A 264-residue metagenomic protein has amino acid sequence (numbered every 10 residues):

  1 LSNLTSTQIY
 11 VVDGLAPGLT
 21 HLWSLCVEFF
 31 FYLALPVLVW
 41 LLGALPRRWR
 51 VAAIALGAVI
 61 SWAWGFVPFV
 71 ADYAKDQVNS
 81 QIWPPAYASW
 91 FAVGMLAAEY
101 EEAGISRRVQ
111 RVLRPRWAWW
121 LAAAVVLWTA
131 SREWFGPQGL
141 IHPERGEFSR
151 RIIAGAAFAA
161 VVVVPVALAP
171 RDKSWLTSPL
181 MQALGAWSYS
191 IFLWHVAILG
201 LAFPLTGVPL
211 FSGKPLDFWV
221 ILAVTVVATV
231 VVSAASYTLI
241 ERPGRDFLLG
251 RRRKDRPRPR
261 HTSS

Functional and structural regions predicted by a protein language model:
L1-G14: Extracytosolic (periplasmic/ER-lumenal) interhelical loops and adjacent juxtamembrane/interface segments of multi-pass
V11-W23, E28: Catalytic-site signature segments of enzymes, centered on catalytic residues
G14-L19, V70-Q81, I141-G146: Membrane-interface helix caps and helix-loop-helix hairpins in membrane proteins
S24-L41, G57-V109, R151-K173, V226-E241: Specific transmembrane alpha-helix
L45-A55, R107-W120, D217-F218: Membrane-interfacial entry segments at the cytosolic side of transmembrane helices
W49-F69, W119-W128: Small-polar-interrupted transmembrane alpha-helices in polytopic inner-membrane proteins
Y87, F91, M95, W119-R242: Alpha-helical transmembrane segments of multi-pass integral membrane proteins
S178-P179, P204, R242-S264: Membrane-proximal cytoplasmic C-terminal regulatory module of class A 7TM GPCRs
